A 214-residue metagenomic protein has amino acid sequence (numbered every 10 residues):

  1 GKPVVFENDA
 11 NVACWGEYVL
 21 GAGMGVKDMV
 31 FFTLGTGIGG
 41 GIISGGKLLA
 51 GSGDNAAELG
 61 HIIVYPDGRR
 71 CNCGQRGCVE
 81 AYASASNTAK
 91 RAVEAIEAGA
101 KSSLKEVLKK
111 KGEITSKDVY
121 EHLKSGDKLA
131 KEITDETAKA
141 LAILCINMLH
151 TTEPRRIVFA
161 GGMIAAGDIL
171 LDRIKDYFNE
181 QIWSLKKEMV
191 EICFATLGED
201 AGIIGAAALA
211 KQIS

Functional and structural regions predicted by a protein language model:
G1, G16-V26, L48, I63-S214: ATP-binding/phosphotransfer module of carbohydrate and carboxylate kinases, centering on a glycine-rich
G1-V12: N-terminal glycine/serine-rich phosphate-binding loop of ATP-dependent small-molecule kinases, especially carbohydrate
V5, D28-T33, G39-G41, N72 (+1 more regions): Short glycine-aspartate micro-motif
D9, G35, A206: Active-site glycine-centered loops adjacent to acidic/histidine catalytic or metal-binding residues that shape
V12-W15, G37-G39: Short glycine/serine/threonine-rich phosphate/pyrophosphate-binding segments that cradle anionic phosphate groups
S44-G45: A cytosolic small-molecule/anion-sensing beta-strand core signal
N55-E58: Structural signature of FAD isoalloxazine-binding scaffolds in flavoprotein oxidoreductases
